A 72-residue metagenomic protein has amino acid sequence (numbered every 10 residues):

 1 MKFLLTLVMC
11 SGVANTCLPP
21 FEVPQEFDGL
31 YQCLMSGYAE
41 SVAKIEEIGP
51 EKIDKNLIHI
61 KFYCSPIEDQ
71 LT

Functional and structural regions predicted by a protein language model:
M1-E22: Short aromatic-glycine-(Arg/Gly/Cys) micro-motifs in beta-strand/loop hairpins
C10, C33, C64: Short cysteine clusters
L18-Q32: A short, exposed loop/beta-hairpin motif centered on an aromatic-Gly-Thr core
G29, L34-S41: Short, well-ordered alpha-helical segments
V42-T72: Short, mixed-charge low-complexity intrinsically disordered segments
